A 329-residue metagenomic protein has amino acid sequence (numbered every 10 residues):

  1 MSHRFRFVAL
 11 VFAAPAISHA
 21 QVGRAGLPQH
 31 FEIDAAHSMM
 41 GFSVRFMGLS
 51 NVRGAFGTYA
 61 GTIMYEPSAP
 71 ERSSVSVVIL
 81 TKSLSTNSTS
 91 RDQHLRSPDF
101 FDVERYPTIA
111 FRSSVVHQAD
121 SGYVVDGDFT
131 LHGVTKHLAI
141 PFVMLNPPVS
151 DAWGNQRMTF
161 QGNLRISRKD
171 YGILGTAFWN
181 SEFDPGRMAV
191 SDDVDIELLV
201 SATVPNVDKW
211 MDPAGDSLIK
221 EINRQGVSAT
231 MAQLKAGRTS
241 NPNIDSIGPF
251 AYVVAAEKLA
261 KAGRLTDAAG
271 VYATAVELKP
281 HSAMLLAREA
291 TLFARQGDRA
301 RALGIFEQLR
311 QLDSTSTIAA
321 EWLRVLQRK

Functional and structural regions predicted by a protein language model:
Q21-S217: Low-complexity, acidic/polar, glycine-enriched regions of mature
P249, A283-M284, T317: Helix-start (N-cap) detector for alpha-helical repeat units in TPR-like alpha-solenoids, especially tetratricopeptide
V254, R288, E321-W322: Canonical tetratricopeptide repeat
